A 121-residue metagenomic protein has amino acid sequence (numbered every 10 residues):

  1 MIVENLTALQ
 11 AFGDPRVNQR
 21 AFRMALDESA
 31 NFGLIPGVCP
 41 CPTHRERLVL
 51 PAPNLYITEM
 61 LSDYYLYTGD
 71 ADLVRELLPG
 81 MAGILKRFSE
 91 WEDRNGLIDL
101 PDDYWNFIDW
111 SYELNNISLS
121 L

Functional and structural regions predicted by a protein language model:
M1-S89, D102: Substrate-binding groove/exosite segments of carbohydrate-active enzymes
D93-S111: Flexible glycine/proline-rich, aromatic-decorated loop/lid segments
N115-L121: Active-site neighborhood of glycoside hydrolase catalytic domains
